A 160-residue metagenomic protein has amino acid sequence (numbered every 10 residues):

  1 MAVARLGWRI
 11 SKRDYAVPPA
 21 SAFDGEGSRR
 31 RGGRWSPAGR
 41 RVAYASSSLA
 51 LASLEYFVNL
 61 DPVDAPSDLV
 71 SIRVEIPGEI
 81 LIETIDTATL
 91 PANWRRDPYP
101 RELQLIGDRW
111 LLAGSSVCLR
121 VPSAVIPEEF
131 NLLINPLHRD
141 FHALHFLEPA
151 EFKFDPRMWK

Functional and structural regions predicted by a protein language model:
M1-D24, S28, P37, A65-K160: Active-site and NAD+-binding cores of ADP-ribose-processing enzymes
R34-N59, L132-L137: Extended catalytic/binding region for NAD+/ADP-ribose chemistry, centered on the ART fold
